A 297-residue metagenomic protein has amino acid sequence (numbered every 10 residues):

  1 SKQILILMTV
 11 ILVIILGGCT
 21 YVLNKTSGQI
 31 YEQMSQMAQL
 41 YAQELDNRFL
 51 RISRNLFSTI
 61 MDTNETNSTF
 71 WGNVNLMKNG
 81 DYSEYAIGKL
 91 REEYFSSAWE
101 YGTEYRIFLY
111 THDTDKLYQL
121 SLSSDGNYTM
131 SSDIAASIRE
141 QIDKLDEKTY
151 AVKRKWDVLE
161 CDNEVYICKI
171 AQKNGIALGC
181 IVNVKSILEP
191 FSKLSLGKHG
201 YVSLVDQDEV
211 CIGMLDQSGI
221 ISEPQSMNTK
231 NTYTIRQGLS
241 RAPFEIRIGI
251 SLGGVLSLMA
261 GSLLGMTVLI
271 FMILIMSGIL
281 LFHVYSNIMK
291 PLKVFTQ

Functional and structural regions predicted by a protein language model:
S1-E32, V268-F271: Extreme N-terminal signal-anchor transmembrane helix of membrane signaling/transducer proteins, especially in bacteria
E32-I138: Extracytoplasmic/periplasmic sensory segments of membrane signal-transduction proteins
I87-T103, K173-I212, Q217: Solvent-exposed, extracytoplasmic
Q119-M130, A151, Y201-D206, V210-I235: GAF sensory domains
L120, Y128-R139, E160-L194, R247-S251: Conserved beta-strands of PAS-like sensory domains
K169-S186, K230-F271: Short, hydrophobic beta-strand elements of compact beta-sandwich sensory domains
M266-H283: Selective detector of the "anchor" transmembrane alpha-helix that sits immediately C-terminal
F282-Q297: Membrane-proximal alpha-helical signal-transduction linkers
